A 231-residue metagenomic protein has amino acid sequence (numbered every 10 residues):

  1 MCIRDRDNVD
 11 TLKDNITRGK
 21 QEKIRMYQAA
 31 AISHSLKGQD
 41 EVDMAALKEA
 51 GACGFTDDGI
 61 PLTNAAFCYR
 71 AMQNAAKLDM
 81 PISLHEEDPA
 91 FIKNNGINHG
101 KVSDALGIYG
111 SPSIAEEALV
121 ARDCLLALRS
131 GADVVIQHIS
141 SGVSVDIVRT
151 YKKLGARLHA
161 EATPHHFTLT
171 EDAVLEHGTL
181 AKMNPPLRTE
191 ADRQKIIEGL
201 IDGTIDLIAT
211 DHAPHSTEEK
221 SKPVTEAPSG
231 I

Functional and structural regions predicted by a protein language model:
M1-I3: Short, small-residue-biased leader/transition segments that mark boundaries at the very start of proteins
R6-N15, Q39-D43: Metal-dependent catalytic neighborhoods of phosphoester/phosphodiester hydrolases
V9-A29, Q73-L84: Alpha-helix-loop-beta-strand connector modules within alpha/beta enzyme cores
A31-K37: Active-site beta->alpha loop and helix N-cap motifs at the rims of alpha/beta catalytic domains
Q39-I208: Histidine/acidic residue-rich metal-binding segments in metalloenzymes
E116, E226-I231: Gly/Ser/Thr-rich active-site loops/lids in small-molecule metabolic enzymes that frequently grip phosphoryl groups
D211: Short acidic-hydrophobic catalytic motif
T217-P228: Basic, amphipathic juxtamembrane/active-site segments that coordinate anionic phosphate or diphosphate groups
